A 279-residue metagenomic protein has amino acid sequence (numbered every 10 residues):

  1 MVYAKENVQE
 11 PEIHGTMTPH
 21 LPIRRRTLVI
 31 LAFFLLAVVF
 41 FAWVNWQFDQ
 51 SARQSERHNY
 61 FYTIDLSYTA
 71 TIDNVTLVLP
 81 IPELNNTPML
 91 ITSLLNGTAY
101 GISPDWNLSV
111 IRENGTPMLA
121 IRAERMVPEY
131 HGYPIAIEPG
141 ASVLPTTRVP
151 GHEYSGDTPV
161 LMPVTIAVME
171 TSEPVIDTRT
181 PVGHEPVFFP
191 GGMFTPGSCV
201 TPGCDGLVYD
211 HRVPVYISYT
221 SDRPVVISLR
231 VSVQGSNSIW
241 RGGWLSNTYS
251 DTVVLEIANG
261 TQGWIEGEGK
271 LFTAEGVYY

Functional and structural regions predicted by a protein language model:
M1-R24: N-terminal Lys/Arg-rich, disordered targeting/topogenic segments
T27-V44: Hydrophobic membrane-insertion alpha-helices, especially the h-region of bacterial N-terminal signal peptides
V44-T220, G242-G243, N247, D251: Intrinsically disordered, low-complexity N-terminal segments that are enriched in acidic
H211-V213, I227-V231: Phosphate-binding glycine-rich loops and their immediate beta-loop-alpha structural context
V233-Y279: Extracytoplasmic/luminal low-complexity segments enriched in Pro/Gly and acidic/polar residues that act as flexible
